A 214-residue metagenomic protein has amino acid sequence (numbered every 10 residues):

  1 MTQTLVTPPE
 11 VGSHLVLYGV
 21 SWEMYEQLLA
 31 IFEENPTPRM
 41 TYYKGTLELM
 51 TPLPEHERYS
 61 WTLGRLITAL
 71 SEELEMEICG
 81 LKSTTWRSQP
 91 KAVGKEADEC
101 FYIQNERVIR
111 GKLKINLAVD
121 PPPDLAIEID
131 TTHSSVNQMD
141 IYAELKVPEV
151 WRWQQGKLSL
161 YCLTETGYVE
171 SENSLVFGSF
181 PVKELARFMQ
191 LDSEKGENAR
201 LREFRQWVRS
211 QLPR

Functional and structural regions predicted by a protein language model:
M1-L145, E149-R214: Gly/Pro/Ser/Thr-rich low-complexity, intrinsically disordered segments predominantly at protein N-termini
